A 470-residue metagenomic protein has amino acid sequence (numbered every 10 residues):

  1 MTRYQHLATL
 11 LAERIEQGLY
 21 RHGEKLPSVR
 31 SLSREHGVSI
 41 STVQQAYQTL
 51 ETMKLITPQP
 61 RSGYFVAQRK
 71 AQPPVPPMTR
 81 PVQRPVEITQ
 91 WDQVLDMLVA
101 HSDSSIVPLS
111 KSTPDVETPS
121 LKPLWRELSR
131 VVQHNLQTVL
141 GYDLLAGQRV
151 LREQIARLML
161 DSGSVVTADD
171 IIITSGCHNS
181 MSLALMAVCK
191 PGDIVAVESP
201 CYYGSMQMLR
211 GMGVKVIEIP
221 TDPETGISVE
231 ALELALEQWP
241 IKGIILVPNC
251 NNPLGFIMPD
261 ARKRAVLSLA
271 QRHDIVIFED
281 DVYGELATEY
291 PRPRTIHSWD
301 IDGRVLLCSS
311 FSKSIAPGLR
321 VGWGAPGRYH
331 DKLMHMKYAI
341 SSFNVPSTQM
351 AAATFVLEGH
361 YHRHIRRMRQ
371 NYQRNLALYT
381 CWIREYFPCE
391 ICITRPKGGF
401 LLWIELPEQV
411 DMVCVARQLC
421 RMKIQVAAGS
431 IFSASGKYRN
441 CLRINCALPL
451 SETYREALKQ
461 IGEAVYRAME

Functional and structural regions predicted by a protein language model:
M1-R130, M334, Y338-V345, R366 (+10 more regions): N-terminal basic, amphipathic alpha-helical segments
A8, A12, S182, M186 (+5 more regions): Amphipathic, non-transmembrane alpha-helical secondary structure
T57-P58, V166, V426: Short beta-strand "wing" residues that participate in macromolecule-binding interfaces
Q133-H273, F278, G284-W299, Y372 (+1 more regions): Conserved core of the PLP fold type I
I275, V305, I391, I424: Short, conserved active-site loop motifs that form the nucleotide-linked donor/cofactor pocket
V305-E385, C392-T394: PLP-dependent aminotransferase class I/II
F432-G436: AMP-binding (ANL) adenylation modules
